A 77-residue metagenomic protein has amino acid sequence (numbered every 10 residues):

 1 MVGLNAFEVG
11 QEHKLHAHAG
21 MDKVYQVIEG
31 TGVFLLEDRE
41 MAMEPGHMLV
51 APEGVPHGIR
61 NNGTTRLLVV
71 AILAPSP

Functional and structural regions predicted by a protein language model:
M1-L15, I72: A short glycine-rich, His/Asp/Glu-containing loop-to-beta-strand
L4, T64-P77: A short hydrophobic beta-strand segment most commonly corresponding to one strand of the jelly-roll/cupin
N5, Y25, L49: Conserved GNAT-family N-acetyltransferase fold
L15, F34-L35, A51, H57-G63: Short beta-strand His + acidic residue motifs that chelate non-heme Fe in jelly-roll/DSBH and cupin folds
G20-D22, V27-G32: Glycine- and acidic-residue-biased ligand/ion/polar-headgroup-sensing regions
T31-V33, E40, P56, R66: Structural motif
D38-E53: Short acidic-glycine-tyrosine-enriched beta hairpin
